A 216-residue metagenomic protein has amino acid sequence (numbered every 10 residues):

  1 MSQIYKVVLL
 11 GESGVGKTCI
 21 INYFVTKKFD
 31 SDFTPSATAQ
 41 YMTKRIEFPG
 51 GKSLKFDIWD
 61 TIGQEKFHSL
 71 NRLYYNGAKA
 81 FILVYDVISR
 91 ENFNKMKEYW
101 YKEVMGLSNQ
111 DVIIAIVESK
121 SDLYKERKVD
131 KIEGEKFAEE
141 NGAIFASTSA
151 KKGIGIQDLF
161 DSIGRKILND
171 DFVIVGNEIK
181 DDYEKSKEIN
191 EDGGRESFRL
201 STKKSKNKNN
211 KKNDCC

Functional and structural regions predicted by a protein language model:
M1-G14, T18, F48-S53, Q110-C216: Conserved P-loop small GTPase signature centered on TRAFAC-class small GTPases
V25-S53: Switch I (effector-binding) loop of TRAFAC-class P-loop GTPase G-domains
M42, H68-L73: Conserved alpha-helical scaffold flanking the Walker A/P-loop in AAA+ ATPase domains
F48-K52, R72-G77, M105-Q110: Conserved catalytic network of the ASCE P-loop NTPase/AAA+ motor domain
S53-S69: Switch II (G3) loop of P-loop NTPases
I58, I82-D86, I116-S119, T148: Conserved beta-strand segments of the P-loop GTPase G domain that flank and frequently precede/overlap
A78-K97, S108-D111, S121-K128: Conserved Switch II/interswitch segment of TRAFAC-class P-loop GTPases
